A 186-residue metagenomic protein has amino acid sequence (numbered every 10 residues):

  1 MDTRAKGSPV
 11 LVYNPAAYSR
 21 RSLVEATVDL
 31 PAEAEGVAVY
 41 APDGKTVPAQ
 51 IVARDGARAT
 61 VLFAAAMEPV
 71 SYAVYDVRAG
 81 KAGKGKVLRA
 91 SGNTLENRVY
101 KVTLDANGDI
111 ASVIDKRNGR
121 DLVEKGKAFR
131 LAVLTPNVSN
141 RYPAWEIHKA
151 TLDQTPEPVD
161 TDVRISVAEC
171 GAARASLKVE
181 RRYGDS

Functional and structural regions predicted by a protein language model:
M1-S186: Catalytic and substrate-binding regions of extracellular carbohydrate-active enzymes, especially polysaccharide lyases
